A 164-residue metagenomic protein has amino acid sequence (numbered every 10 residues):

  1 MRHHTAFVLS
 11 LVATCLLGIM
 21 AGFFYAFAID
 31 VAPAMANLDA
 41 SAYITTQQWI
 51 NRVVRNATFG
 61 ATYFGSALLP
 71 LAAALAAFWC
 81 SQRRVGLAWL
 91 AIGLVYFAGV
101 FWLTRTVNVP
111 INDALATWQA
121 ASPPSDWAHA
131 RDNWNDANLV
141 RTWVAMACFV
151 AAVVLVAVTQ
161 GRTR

Functional and structural regions predicted by a protein language model:
R2-G18, L75-G99: Interfacial segments of alpha-helical transmembrane regions
V8, L17-F64, P110-D132: Interfacial loop at the N-terminal end of multi-pass membrane proteins
L11, R52, A91, D132 (+1 more regions): Internal alpha-helical transmembrane segments of multi-pass membrane proteins, especially GPCRs
G18, L71, A98, V150-V153: Hydrophobic residues within the alpha-helical transmembrane core of Major Facilitator Superfamily
A57-A61, R131-C148: Hydrophobic alpha-helical transmembrane segments
A61-A73: Hydrophobic alpha-helical transmembrane segments
A91-D113: Hydrophobic alpha-helical transmembrane segments of integral membrane proteins
V158-R164: Short, charged juxtamembrane terminal tails flanking transmembrane helices
